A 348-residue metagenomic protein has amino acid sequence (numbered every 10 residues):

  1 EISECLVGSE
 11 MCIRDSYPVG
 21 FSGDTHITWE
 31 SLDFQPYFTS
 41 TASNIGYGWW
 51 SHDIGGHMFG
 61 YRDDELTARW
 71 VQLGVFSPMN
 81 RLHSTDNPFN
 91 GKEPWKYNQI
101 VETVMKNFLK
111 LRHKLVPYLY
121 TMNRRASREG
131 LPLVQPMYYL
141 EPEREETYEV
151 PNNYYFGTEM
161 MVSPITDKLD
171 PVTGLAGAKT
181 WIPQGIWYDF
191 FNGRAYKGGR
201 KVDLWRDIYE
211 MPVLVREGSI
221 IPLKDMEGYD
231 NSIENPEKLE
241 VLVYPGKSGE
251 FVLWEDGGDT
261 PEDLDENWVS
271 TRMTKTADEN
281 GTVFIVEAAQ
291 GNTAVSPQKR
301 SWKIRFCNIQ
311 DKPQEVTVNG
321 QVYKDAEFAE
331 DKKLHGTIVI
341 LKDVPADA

Functional and structural regions predicted by a protein language model:
E1-I2: Short, exposed "boundary/linker" segments that immediately precede the start of a downstream structural module
C5-L6, V344: Hydrophobic beta-strand core residues of beta-sandwich domains
V7-E210, L214-R216: Catalytic-domain carbohydrate-binding cleft regions of carbohydrate-active enzymes
R81, K92, K96, K106 (+16 more regions): Context-gated lysine
G157, Q184, E279-G281, L334: Residue-level signal for tight coil/turn positions that link beta-strands
Y188-I208, E315-D343: Solvent-exposed beta-strand/loop surfaces of large extracellular or lumenal domains
V213-Q321, T337-D347: Accessory, solvent-exposed terminal regions and/or long lumenal/extracellular loops of proteins
